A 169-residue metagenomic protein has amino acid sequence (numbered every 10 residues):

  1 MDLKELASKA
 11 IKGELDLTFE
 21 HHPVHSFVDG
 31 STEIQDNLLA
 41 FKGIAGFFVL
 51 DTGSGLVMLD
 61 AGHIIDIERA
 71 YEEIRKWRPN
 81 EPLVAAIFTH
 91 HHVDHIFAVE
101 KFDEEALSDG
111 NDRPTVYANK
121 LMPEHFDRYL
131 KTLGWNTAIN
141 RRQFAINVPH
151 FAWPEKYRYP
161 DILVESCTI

Functional and structural regions predicted by a protein language model:
M1-D16: N-terminal non-globular leader segments, chiefly Sec-dependent signal peptides
K12, E124-I169: Metallo-beta-lactamase
V24, I65-T115: Active-site metal-binding motif and surrounding structural segment of the metallo-beta-lactamase
V24-R78: Conserved beta-strand hairpin/beta-sheet module of binuclear metal-dependent hydrolase folds, prominently
L39, I87, Y117, I162-V164: Hydrophobic/aromatic beta-strand patches that form the interior of the parallel beta-sheet core in alpha/beta enzyme
F41, G53, A98-V99, D127-L130: Short, solvent-exposed loop/turn and secondary-structure capping segments
A45-G46, H63-I65, H91-D94, M122-E124: Solvent-exposed loop/turn segments at secondary-structure junctions within structured extracellular/periplasmic domains
V49, V57-L59, V84-I87, T115-A118: Structural recognition of the beta-strand scaffold that forms the well-ordered cores of secreted hydrolase catalytic
